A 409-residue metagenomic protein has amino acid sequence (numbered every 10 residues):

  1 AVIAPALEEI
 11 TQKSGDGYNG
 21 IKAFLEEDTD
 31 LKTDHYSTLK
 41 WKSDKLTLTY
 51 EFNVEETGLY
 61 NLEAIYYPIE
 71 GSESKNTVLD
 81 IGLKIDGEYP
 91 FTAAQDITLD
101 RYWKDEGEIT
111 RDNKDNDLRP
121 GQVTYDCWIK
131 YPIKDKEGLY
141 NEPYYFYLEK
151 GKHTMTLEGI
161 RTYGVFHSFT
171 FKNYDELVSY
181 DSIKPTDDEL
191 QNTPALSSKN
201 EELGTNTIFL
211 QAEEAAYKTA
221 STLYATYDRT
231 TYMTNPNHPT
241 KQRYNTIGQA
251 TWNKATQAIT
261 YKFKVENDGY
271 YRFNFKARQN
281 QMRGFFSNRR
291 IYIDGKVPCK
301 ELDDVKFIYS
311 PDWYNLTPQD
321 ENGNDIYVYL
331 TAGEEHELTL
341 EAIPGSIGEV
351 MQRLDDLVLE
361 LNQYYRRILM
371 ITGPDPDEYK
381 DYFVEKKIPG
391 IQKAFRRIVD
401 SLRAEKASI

Functional and structural regions predicted by a protein language model:
A1-I409: Extracytoplasmic
